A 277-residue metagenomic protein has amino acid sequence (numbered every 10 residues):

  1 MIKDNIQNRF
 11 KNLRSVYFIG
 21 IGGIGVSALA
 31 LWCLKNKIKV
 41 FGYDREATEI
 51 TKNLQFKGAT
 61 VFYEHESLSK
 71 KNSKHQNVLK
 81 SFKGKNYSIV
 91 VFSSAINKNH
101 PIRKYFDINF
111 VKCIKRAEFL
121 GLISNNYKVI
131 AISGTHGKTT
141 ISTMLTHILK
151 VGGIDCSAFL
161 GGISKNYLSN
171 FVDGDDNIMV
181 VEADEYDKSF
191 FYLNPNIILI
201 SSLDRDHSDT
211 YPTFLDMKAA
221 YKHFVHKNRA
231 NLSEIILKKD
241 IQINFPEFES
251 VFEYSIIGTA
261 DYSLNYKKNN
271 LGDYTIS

Functional and structural regions predicted by a protein language model:
D4-R9, F18, W32-K35, F56 (+3 more regions): Phosphate-binding loop of NTP-binding sites
L13, Y127-V129, D273: Short coil/loop residues immediately preceding or within conserved phosphate-binding loops of NTP-utilizing enzyme
Y17-A30: Glycine-rich adenosine-cofactor-binding loop
G25-A28, E49, N166-Y167: Short N-terminal binding/cap micro-motifs at the start of the first secondary-structure element
K39-N53, C156: NAD(P)-binding Rossmann-fold cofactor-contacting core
F41, T60-F62, I114, F252-S255: General small-molecule cofactor/ligand-binding pocket signal
N53-T60: Short, conserved SAM-binding/catalytic segment of Class I S-adenosyl-L-methionine-dependent methyltransferases
A260-S277: Acidic-glycine-rich active-site phosphate/pyrophosphate-binding loop
